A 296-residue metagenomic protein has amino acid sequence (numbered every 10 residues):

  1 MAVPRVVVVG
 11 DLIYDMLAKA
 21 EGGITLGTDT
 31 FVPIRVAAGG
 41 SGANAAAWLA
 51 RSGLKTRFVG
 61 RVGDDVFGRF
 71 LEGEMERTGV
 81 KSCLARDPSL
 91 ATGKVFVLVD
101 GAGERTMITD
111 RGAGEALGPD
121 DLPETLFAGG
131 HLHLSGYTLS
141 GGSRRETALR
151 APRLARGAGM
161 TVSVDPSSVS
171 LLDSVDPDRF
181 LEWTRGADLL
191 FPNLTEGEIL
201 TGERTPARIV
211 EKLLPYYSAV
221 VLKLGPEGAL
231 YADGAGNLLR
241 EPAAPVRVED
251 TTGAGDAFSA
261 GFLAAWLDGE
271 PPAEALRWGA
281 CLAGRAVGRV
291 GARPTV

Functional and structural regions predicted by a protein language model:
M1-R61, V66-R77, V248-E249: Glycine-rich phosphate/adenosyl-contacting loop at the front of the ribokinase-like
M1-V7, T30-F31, R153-G157, E203-V296: Conserved phosphate-binding/catalytic region of the ribokinase-like
D11-L12, Y137, A257: Active-site metal-binding loops of divalent metal-dependent hydrolases
L26-D29, R51-L134: Conserved N-terminal subdomain of the carbohydrate kinase-like
L49, N193, G255: Short, conserved phosphate/pyrophosphate- and ester-handling motifs at nucleotide-, phospho-/glycolipid
T56, S82, V162-S163, V220: Hydrophobic beta-strand scaffold residues
T125, E182-W183, L213: Structural alpha-helical scaffold elements that stabilize or flank donor/cofactor-binding regions in carbohydrate
H131-R208, E227-A229: Conserved beta-alpha-beta core of the PfkB/ribokinase-like small-molecule kinase fold
